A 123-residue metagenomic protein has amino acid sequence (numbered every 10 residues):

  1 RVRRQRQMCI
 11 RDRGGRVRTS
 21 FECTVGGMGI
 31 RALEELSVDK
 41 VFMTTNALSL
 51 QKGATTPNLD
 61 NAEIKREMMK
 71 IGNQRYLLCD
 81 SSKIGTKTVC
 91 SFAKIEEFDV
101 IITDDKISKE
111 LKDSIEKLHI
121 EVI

Functional and structural regions predicted by a protein language model:
R1-I10: Single conserved hydrophobic/aromatic residue that forms the stacking wall/gate of nucleotide- or nucleobase-binding
Q7, M68-G85, V89: Short, flexible loop segments at boundaries between secondary-structure elements
D12-R18, A47-G53, Y76: Short, basic, glycine/proline-bearing loop/turn elements
T24-G29, T56-I64: Charged helix-capping and loop-helix junction motifs
V41, R75-Y76, D99-I102: Short, well-ordered beta-strand core segments
T44-A47, C79-S82, D104-D105: Short secondary-structure boundary segments
T88-I123: C-terminal functional extensions of proteins
